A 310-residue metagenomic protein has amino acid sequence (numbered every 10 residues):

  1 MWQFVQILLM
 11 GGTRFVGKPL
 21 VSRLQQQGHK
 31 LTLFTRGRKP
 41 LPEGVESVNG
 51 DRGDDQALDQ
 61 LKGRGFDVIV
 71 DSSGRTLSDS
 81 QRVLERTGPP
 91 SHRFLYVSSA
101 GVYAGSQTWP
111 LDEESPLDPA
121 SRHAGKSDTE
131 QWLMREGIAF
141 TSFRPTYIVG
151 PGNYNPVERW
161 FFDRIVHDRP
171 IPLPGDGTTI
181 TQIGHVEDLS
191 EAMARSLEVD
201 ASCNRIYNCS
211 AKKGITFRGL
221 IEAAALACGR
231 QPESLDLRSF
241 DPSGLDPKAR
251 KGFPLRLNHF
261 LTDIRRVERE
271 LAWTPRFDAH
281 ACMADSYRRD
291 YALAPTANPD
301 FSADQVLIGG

Functional and structural regions predicted by a protein language model:
I7-Q27: N-terminal Rossmann NAD(P)H-binding glycine-rich loop of SDR-like oxidoreductase domains
V16, L189, M193, C209 (+3 more regions): Non-catalytic, hydrophobic alpha-helical segments
R64-P110, E114, A124-W132: NAD(P)-cofactor binding segment of oxidoreductase domains
E130-G152: Conserved beta-loop-beta element that borders a ligand/cofactor-binding pocket
G152, I180-E187, Y207-A227, F260 (+1 more regions): Substrate-binding strand-loop-helix patch in Rossmann-like NAD(P)-dependent oxidoreductase/epimerase domains
P156-F161, P174-L197, N204-R205: Substrate-positioning beta->alpha
R195-G252, A297-G310: Mid/C-terminal beta-alpha module of Rossmann-like enzyme folds, strongest in SDR-family dehydrogenases/epimerases
G244-T274, A292-T296, G309: Conserved C-terminal active-site "lid" loop/helix of NAD(P)H-dependent oxidoreductases that clamps the redox cofactor
